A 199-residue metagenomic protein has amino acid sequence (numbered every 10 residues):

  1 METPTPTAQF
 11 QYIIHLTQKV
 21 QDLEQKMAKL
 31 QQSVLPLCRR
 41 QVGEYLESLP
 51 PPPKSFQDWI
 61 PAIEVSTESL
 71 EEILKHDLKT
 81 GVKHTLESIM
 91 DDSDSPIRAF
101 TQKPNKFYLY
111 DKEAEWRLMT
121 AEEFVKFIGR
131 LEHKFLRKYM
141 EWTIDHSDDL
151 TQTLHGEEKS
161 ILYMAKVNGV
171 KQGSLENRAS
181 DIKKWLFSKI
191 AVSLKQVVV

Functional and structural regions predicted by a protein language model:
T5-V34: Heptad-repeat coiled-coil/leucine-zipper oligomerization helices
C38-V199: Extended amphipathic coiled-coil helices
